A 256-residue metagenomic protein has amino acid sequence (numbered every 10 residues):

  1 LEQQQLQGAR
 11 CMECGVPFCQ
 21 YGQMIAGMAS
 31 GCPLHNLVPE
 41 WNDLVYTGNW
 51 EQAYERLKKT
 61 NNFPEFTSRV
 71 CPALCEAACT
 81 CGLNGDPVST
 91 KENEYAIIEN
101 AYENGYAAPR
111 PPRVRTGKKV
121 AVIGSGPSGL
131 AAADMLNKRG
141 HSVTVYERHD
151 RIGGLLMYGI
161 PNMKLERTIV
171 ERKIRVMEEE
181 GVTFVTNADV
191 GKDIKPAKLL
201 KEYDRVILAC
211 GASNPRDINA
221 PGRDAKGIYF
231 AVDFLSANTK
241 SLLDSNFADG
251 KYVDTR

Functional and structural regions predicted by a protein language model:
L1-E2, L6, E94-R256: Residues forming the flavin
L1-L6, A29-S30, L34-R69, A73 (+2 more regions): Ferredoxin-type iron-sulfur electron-transfer modules in oxidoreductases and energy-metabolism complexes
C11-C14, C19-Q23, M28, C32-H35 (+3 more regions): Short cysteine clusters
C11-G15, P87, R172: Short amphipathic alpha-helical segments with coiled-coil-like heptad repeat character
V16, Y46, E76, T80 (+4 more regions): Non-catalytic alpha-helical coupling and interface elements of nucleotide-dependent molecular machines and regulators
P39, E51, A77, R216 (+1 more regions): Glycine-centered loop/turn positions within well-structured domains that cap or flank conserved ligand/cofactor-binding
R69-T90, K119-M135: Short flanking/linker segments adjacent to small metal-binding domains or redox-active Cys/His motifs
